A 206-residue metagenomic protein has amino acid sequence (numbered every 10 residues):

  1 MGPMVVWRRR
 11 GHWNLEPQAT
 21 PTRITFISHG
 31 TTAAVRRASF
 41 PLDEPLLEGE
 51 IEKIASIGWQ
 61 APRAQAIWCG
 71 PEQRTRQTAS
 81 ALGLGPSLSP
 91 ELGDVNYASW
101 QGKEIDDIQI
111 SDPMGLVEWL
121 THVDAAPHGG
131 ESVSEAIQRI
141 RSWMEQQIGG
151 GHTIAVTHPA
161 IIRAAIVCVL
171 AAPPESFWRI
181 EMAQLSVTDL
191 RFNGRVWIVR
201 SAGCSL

Functional and structural regions predicted by a protein language model:
M1-R23, V95-D107, G149, V167-L206: Acidic, low-complexity terminal tails and accessory targeting/binding regions of phosphate-metabolizing enzymes
M4-G11, L15-S87: Active-site-proximal alpha-helix that buttresses catalytic centers in soluble enzyme cores
I24, Q65, G149-A160: Generic beta-sheet signal
A55-W59, I137, R141-I148, I166: Generic structural signal for well-ordered alpha-helical scaffold segments
C69-G70, Q138, V156-T157: Short beta-strand scaffold positions
A81, G85, Q146, C168-A172: Active-site catalytic microenvironments for nucleophilic, acid-base chemistry
L82-R139: Phosphate-handling substructures
P159-R163, S186: GST superfamily/GST-like fold recognition
